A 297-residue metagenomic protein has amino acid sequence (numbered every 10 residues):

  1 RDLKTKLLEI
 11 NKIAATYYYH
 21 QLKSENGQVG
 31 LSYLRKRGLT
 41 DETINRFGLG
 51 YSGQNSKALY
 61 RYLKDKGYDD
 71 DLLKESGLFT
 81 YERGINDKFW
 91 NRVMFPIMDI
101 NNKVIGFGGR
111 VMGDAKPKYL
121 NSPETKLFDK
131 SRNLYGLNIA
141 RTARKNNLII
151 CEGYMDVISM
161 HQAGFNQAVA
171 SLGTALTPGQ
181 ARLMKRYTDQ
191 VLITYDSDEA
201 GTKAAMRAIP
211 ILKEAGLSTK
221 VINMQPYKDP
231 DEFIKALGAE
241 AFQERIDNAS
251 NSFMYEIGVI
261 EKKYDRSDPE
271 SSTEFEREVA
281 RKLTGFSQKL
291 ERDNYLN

Functional and structural regions predicted by a protein language model:
R1-A14, S32, N55-V191, A204-A205: Phosphate-handling DNA/RNA-contact segment within nucleic-acid enzymes
D2, K23, F47-S52, D196-D198: Conserved short loop/turn motifs at secondary-structure junctions
D2-N45: Non-catalytic interaction/clamp surfaces of large macromolecular machines
K4-K12, L134, P178-A181, K185 (+8 more regions): Amphipathic alpha-helical transducer elements in NTP-driven molecular machines
A14-Y18, L34, G48, Y154 (+2 more regions): Short alpha-helical scaffolding segments that buttress acidic/His motifs in well-ordered protein cores
N45, Y51, D293-N297: Terminal amphipathic helices with adjacent charged low-complexity linkers/tails
T142, T174-P226, F233-F242, I246: Conserved catalytic cores of soluble enzyme domains, especially glycine-rich substrate-binding beta-alpha loops
S218-L296: C-terminal or mid-to-C-terminal helical accessory/interaction module adjacent to the motor/catalytic core
